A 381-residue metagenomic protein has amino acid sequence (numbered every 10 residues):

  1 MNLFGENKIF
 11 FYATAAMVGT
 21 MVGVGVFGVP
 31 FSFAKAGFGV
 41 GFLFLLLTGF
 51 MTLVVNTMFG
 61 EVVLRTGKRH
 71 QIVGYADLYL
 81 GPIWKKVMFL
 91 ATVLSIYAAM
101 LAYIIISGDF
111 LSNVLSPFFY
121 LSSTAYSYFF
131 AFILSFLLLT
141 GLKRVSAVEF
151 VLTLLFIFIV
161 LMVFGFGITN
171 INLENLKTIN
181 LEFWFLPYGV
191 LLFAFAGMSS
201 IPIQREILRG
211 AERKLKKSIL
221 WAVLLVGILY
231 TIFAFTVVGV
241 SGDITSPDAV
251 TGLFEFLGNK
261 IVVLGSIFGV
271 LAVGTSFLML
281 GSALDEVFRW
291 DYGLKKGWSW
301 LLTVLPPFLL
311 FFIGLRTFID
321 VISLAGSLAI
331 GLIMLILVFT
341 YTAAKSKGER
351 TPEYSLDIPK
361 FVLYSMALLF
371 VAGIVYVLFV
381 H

Functional and structural regions predicted by a protein language model:
M1-F31, A36, L53-T57, R69 (+2 more regions): Membrane-interface "cap" regions at the ends of multi-pass membrane proteins
N2-F4, F119-I133, G141-K143, A147-E255: Helix-loop-helix junctions that connect adjacent transmembrane segments in multi-pass membrane transporters
N2-Y12, G37-L45, M58-A99, N113-S123 (+4 more regions): Transmembrane-helix boundary/entry motifs in multi-pass membrane transporters
G5, I9-F10, S123-A131, W221-L229 (+4 more regions): Loop-to-transmembrane helix boundary motifs in multi-pass membrane proteins
T14-M21, F89-L90, V114-G141, F156-F164 (+3 more regions): Transmembrane alpha-helical segments of multi-pass small-molecule transport proteins
F31-G37, I106-Y120, K143-L152, V250-A272 (+2 more regions): Transmembrane helix-loop boundary segments of multi-pass membrane transporters
G74-D77, I104-S127, I207-A211, K217-L225 (+1 more regions): Helix-loop-helix connectors at the membrane interface of multi-pass transporters/channels
I157-V163, L271-L280, L302-P306, A325-R350: Hydrophobic alpha-helical segments of multi-pass membrane transport proteins
